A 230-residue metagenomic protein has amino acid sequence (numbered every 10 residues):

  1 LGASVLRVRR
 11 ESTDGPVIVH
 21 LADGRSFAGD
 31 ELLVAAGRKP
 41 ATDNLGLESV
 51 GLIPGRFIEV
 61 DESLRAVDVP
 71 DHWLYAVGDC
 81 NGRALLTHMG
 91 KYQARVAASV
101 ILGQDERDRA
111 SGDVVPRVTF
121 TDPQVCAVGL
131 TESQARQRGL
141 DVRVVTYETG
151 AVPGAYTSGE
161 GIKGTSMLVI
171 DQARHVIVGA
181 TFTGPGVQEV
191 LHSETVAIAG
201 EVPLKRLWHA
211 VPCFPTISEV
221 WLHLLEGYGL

Functional and structural regions predicted by a protein language model:
L1-D14: A conserved short coil-to-beta-strand element within the FAD-binding core of flavoproteins
A3-L6, R65-V67, L130-S133: Flavin (primarily FAD) cofactor-binding/catalytic cores of flavoenzymes
G15-I18, D141: Short, hydrophobic/aromatic-rich segments at coil-to-beta transitions
L21, D61-E62, D171-Q172: Short, acidic, Ser/Thr-enriched surface-loop or helix-capping motifs
A22-G24, G161: Glycine-centered tight beta-turn/hairpin loop motif at sheet-sheet or coil-to-beta transitions
S26-Q104: FAD-site-proximal beta/loop scaffold in flavoenzymes
G82, V100-T131, V211-C213: Active-site-proximal substrate-binding core of FAD-dependent oxidoreductases
T121-L230: Flexible, glycine-rich terminal cap/loop adjacent to redox cofactors in electron-transfer oxidoreductases
